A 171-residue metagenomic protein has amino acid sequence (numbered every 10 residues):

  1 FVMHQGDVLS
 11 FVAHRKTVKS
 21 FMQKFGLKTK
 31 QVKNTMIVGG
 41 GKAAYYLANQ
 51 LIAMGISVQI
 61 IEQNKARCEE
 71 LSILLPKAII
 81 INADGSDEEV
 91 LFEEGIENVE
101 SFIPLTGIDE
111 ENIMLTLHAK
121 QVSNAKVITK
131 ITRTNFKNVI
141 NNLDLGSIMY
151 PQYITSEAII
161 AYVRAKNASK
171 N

Functional and structural regions predicted by a protein language model:
F1-N171: Cytosolic regulatory regions of ion transport systems
